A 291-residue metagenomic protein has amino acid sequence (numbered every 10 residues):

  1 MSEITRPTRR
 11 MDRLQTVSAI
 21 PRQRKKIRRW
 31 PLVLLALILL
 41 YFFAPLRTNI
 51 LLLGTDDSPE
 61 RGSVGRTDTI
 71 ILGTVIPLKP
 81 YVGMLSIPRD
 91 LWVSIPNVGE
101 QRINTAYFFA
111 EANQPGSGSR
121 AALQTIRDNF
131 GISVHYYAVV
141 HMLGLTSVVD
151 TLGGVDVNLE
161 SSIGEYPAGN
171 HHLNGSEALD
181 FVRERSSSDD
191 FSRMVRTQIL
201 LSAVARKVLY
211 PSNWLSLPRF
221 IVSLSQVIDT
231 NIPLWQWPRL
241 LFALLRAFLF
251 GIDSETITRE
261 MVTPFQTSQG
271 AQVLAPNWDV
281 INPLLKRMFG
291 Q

Functional and structural regions predicted by a protein language model:
S2-Q291: Non-catalytic, solvent-exposed segments at the cell envelope interface
